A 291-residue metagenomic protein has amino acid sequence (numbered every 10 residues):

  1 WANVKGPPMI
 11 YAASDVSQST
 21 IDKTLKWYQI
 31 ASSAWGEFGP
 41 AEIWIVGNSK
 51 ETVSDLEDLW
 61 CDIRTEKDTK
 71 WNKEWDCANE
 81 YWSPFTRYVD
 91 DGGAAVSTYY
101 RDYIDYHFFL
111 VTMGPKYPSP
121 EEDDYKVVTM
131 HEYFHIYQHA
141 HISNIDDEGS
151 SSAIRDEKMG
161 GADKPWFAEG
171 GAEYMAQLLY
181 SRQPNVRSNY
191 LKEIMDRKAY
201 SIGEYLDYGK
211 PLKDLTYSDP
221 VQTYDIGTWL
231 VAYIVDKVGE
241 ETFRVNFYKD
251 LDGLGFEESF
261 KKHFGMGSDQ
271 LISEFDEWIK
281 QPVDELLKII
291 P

Functional and structural regions predicted by a protein language model:
W1-Q18, M113, P211: Acidic/histidine-rich, surface-exposed loop or edge segments in extracytoplasmic proteins
N3-V4, E37-F38, R101-I104, W166 (+1 more regions): Extracellular/periplasmic catalytic domains that process cell-envelope and extracellular macromolecules
Y11-A95, K126, M130-Y133, A140 (+1 more regions): Zn2+-dependent metallopeptidase catalytic core
A31, W166, G171, M175-L179 (+3 more regions): Active-site-proximal alpha-helical
A34-S49, I145-S151, P184-Y190, T242-K249: Surface-exposed patches in mature extracellular/periplasmic domains of secreted proteins
C77-R101, D147-K158, Y208-L215, R244-V245 (+1 more regions): Surface-exposed intrinsically disordered loops and tails
Y88-M195: Zinc-dependent metallopeptidase catalytic helix centered on the HExxH motif and its immediate flanking segment
S273-I290: Alpha-helical transmembrane segments and their immediate juxtamembrane flanks in integral membrane proteins
